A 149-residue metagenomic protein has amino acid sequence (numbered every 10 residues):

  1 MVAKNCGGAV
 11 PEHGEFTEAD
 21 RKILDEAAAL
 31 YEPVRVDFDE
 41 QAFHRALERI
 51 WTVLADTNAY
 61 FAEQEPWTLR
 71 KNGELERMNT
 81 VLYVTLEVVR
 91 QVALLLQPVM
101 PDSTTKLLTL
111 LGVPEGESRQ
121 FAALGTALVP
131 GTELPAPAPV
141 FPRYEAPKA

Functional and structural regions predicted by a protein language model:
M1-E12: Long, well-ordered alpha-helical segments
P11-H13, T17, L24, P33-R49: Helix-loop elements that line ligand-binding/catalytic pockets
D20-A27, T85: Generic alpha-helical segment signature
A29, V36, Q41-A42, W51-A149: Basic, alpha-helical terminal appendages of large translation-related enzymes
